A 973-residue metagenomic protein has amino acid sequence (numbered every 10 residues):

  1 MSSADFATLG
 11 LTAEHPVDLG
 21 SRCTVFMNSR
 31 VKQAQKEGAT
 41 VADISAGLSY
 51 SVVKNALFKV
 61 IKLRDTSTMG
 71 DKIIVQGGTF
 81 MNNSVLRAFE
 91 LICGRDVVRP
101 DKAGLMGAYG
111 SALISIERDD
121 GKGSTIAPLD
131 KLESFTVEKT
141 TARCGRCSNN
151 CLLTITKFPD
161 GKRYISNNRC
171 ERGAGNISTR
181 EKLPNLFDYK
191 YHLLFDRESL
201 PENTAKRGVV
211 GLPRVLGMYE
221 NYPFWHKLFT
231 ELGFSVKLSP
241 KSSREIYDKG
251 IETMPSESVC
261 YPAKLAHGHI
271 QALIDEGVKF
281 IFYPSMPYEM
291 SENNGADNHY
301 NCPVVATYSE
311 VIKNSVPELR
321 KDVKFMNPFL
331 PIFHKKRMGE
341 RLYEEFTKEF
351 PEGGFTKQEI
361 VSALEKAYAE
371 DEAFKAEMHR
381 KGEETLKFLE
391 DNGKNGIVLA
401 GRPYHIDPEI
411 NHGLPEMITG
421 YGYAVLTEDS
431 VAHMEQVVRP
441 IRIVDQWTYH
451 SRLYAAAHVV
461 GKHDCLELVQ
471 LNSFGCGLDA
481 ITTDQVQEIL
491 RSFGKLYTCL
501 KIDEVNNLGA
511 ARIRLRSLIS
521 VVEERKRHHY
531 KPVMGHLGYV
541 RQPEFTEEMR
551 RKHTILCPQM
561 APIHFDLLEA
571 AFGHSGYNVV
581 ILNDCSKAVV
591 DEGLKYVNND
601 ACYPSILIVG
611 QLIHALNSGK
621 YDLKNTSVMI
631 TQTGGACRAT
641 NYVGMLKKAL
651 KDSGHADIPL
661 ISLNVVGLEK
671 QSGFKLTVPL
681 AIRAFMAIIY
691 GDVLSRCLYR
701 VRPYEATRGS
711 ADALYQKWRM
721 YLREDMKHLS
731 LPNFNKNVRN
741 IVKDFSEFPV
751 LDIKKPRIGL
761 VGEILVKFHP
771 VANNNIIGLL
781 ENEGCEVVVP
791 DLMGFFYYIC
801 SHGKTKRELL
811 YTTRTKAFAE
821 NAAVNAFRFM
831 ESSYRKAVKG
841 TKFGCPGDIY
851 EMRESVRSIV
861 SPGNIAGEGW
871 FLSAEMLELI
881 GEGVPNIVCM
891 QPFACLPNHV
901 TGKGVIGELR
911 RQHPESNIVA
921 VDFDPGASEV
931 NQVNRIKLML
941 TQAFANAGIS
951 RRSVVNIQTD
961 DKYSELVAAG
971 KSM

Functional and structural regions predicted by a protein language model:
M1, D101-K102, D119-M973: An N-terminal assembly and electron-transfer interface module characteristic of large anaerobic redox and radical
G10-A42: A mobile "lid/hinge" subdomain adjacent to the ATP/sugar-phosphate binding pocket shared across diverse ATP-dependent
G20-C23, G78-F89, Y449, D484-S492: Flexible glycine/proline-rich, aromatic-decorated loop/lid segments
G47-G70, L872: Phosphate/ATP-binding catalytic cores across multiple sugar-kinase/actin-like superfamilies, primarily ASKHA
S51, T66-E90, G104, G217-Y219 (+2 more regions): Glycine-rich phosphate-binding loops at beta-strand->alpha-helix junctions
A56, V75, V85, F89 (+6 more regions): Extended, hydrophobic alpha-helical segments in both membrane/secreted and soluble proteins
F58-T66, L91, R95, S618 (+2 more regions): Conserved helix-loop functional segments at active or binding sites
